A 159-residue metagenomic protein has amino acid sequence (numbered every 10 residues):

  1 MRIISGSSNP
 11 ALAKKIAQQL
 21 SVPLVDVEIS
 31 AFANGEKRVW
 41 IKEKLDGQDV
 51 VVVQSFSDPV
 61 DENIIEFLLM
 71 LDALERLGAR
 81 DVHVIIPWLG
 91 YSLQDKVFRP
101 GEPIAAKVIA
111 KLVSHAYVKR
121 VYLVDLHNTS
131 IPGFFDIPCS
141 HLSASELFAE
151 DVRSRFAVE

Functional and structural regions predicted by a protein language model:
M1-E159: PRPP-associated nucleotide enzymes
